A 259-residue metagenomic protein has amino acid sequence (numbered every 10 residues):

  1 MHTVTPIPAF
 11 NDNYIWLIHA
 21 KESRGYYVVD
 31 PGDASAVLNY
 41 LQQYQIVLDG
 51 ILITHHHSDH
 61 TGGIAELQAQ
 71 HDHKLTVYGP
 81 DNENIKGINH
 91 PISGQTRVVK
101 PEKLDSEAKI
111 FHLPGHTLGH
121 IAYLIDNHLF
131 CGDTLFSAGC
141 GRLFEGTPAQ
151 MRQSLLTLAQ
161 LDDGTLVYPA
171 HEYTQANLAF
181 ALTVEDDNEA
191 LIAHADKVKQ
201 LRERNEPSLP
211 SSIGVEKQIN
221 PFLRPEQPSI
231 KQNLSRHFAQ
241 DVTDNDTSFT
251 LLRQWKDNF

Functional and structural regions predicted by a protein language model:
M1-Y44, I121-G132: Conserved beta-strand hairpin/beta-sheet module of binuclear metal-dependent hydrolase folds, prominently
L17-H19, V98-L124, Q160: Core dinuclear metal-dependent hydrolase active-site scaffold
I18, D30, H55, L67 (+5 more regions): Divalent metal-coordination and catalytic microenvironments
Y26, D33-F111, A193, K197: Active-site HxH/HxHxD metal-binding segment of metal-dependent hydrolases
P31-D33, H56, N82-E83, H116-T117 (+4 more regions): Active-site metal-binding loops of divalent metal-dependent hydrolases
G139-T165: Active-site-adjacent loop/tail segments of enzyme domains
A149, V167-A170, T174: Hydrophobic, aromatic-enriched interface-forming segments
L156-L166, Q175-F259: Accessory terminal helices/loops
